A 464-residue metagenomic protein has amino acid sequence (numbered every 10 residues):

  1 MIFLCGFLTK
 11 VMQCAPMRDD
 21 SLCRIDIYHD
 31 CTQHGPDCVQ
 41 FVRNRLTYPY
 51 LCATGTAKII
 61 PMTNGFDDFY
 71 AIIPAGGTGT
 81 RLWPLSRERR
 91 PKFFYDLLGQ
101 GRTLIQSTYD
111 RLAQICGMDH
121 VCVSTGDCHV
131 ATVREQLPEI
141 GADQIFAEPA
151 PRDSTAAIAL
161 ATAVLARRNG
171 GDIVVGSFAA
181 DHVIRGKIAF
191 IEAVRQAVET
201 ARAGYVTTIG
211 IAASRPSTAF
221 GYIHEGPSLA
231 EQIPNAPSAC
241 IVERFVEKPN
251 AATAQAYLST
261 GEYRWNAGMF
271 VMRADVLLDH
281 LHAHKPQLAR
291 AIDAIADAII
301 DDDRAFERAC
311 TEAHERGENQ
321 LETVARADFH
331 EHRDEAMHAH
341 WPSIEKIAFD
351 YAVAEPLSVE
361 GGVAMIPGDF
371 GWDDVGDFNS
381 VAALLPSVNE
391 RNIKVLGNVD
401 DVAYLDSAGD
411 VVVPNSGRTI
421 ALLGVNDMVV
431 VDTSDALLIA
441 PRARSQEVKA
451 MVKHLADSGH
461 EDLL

Functional and structural regions predicted by a protein language model:
C5-M12, H29-T32, V39, L46-P49: N-terminal basic, low-structured, amphipathic or hydrophobic segments
A15-H29, R43-R45: Polybasic, low-complexity intrinsically disordered segments
T47-D68, V276, H280-L464: Left-handed beta-helix
T47-Y50, T54-P74, T80-F93, L98-A179 (+7 more regions): Conserved N-terminal catalytic core of the sugar/cofactor nucleotidyltransferase
I105, A161, D181, I223 (+3 more regions): Residue-level signal for inorganic ion chemistry
K187-W341, G361-G362, P441-R442: Conserved core of the sugar-phosphate nucleotidyltransferase
